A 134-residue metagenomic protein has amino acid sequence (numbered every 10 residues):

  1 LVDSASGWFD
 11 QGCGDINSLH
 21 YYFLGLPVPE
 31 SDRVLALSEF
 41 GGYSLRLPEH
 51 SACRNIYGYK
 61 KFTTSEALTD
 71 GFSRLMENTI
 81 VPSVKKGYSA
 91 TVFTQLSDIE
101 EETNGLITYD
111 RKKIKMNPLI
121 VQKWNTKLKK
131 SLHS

Functional and structural regions predicted by a protein language model:
L1-I16: Active-site neighborhood of glycoside hydrolase catalytic domains
D3, Y21-Y22, L75-N78: Short alpha-helical segments and helix-capping/turn motifs at coil-helix boundaries
A5, H20, T94: Conserved residues at the C-terminal ends of beta-strands
G7, Y22, G41-Y43: Short, acidic/turn-prone active-site loops that include or flank metal/cofactor- and phosphate-binding residues
N17-L19, I107-T108: Short low-complexity, flexible loop/linker segments enriched in glycine and/or proline with clustered acidic
S18-E30: Alpha-helical scaffolding within the catalytic cores of extracellular/periplasmic polymer-degrading hydrolases
V28-S134: Substrate-binding clefts and catalytic carboxylate motifs of secreted carbohydrate-active enzymes
